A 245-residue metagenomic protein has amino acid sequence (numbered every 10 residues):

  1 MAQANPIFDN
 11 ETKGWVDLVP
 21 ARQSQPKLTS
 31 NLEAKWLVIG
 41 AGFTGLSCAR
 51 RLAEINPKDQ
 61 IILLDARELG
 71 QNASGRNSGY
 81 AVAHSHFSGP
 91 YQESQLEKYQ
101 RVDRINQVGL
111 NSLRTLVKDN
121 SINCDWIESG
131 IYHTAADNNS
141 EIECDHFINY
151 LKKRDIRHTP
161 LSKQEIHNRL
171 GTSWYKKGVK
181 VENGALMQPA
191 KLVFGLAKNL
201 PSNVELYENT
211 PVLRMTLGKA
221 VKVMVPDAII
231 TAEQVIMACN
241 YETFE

Functional and structural regions predicted by a protein language model:
M1-W36, E54-Q60, H86: Extreme N-terminal leader/targeting segments of oxidoreductases
G40-L46, A66: Glycine-rich Rossmann-fold phosphate-binding loop(s) that bind the pyrophosphate of adenine dinucleotide cofactors
A41, S85, C239-N240: Glycine-rich, N-terminal phosphate-binding loop of Rossmann-like dinucleotide-binding domains
A53-R76: Glycine-rich FAD pyrophosphate-binding loop
N72, R76-I105: Glycine-rich active-site loop/strand segments that organize a redox cofactor
P90, F244-E245: Short glycine-rich, flexible loops that bind phosphorylated cofactors or substrates
S94-N199: Rossmann-like flavin
Y150, S173-Q234, A238: Helical element adjacent to the flavin cofactor pocket in flavoenzyme catalytic cores
